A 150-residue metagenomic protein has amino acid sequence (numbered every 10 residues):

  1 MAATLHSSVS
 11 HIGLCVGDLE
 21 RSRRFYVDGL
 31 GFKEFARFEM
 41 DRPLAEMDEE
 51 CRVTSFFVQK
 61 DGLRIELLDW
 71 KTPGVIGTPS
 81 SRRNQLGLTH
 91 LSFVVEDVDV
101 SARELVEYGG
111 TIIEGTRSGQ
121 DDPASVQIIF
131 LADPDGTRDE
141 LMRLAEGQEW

Functional and structural regions predicted by a protein language model:
M1-A3, M47, F56, S80 (+1 more regions): Residues embedded in well-ordered secondary-structure elements
M1-R21, A36-M40, A45, L88-F93 (+1 more regions): N-terminal beta-strand motif that seeds the catalytic metal site of vicinal oxygen chelate
S8, C51-R52, G87, S125: Exposed loop/turn and edge beta-strand positions of beta-sandwich/beta-sheet ligand-binding modules
C15-G62, V100, E107, A124: Core segments of cupin and vicinal oxygen chelate
G17-E20, K60-L63, D69-R138, W150: Vicinal oxygen chelate
F35, E66, I113-E114, L144: A local structural micro-motif
